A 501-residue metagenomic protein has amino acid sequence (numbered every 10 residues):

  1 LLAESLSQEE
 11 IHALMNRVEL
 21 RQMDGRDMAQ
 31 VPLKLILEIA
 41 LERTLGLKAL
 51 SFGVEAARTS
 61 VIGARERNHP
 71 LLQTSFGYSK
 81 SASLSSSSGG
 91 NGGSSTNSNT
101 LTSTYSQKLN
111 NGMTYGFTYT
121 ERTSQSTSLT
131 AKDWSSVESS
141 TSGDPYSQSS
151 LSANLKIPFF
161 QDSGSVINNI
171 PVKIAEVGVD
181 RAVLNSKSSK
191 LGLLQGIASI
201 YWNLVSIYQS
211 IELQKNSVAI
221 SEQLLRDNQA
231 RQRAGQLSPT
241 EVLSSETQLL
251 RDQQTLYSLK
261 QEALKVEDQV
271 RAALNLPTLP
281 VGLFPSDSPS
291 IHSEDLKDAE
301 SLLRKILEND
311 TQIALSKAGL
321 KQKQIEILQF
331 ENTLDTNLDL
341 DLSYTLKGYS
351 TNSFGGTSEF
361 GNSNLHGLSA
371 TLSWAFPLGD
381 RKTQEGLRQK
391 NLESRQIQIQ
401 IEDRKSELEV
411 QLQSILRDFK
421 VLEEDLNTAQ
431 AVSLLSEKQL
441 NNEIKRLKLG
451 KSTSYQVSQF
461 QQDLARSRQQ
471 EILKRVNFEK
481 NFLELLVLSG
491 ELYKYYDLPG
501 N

Functional and structural regions predicted by a protein language model:
L2-S98, L155-I170, I174, P285-K321 (+8 more regions): Bacterial Sec-pathway N-terminal export signals of envelope proteins
D24-M28, F76-A153, P285-L296, I327-N332 (+3 more regions): Small/polar, glycine/serine/threonine/aspartate-rich low-complexity segments that form flexible
K48-G53, R65-E66, N110-W134, T141-P145 (+9 more regions): Sec/SRP-type N-terminal targeting helices
V183-K305, D418, L422-D425, D463-A465 (+2 more regions): Periplasmic alpha-helical coiled-coil/stalk elements that build and connect Gram-negative outer-membrane
Q232-P239, L447-K451, L488: A short glycine-centered flexible hinge/capping loop motif at secondary-structure junctions
Q439-E479: C-terminal structured "cap/appendage" subdomains that terminate the fold
